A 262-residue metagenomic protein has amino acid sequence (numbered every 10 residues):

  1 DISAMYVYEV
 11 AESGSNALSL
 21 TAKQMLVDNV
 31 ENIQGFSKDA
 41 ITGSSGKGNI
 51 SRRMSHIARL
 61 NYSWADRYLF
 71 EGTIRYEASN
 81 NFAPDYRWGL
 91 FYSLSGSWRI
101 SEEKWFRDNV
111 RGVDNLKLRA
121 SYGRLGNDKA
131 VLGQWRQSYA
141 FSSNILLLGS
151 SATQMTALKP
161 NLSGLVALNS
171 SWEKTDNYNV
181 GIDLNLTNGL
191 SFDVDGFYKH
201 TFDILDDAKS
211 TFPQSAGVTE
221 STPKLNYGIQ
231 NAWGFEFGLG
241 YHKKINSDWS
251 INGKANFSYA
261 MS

Functional and structural regions predicted by a protein language model:
D1-S262: Extracellular/periplasmic, surface-exposed regions of secreted and cell-surface proteins
